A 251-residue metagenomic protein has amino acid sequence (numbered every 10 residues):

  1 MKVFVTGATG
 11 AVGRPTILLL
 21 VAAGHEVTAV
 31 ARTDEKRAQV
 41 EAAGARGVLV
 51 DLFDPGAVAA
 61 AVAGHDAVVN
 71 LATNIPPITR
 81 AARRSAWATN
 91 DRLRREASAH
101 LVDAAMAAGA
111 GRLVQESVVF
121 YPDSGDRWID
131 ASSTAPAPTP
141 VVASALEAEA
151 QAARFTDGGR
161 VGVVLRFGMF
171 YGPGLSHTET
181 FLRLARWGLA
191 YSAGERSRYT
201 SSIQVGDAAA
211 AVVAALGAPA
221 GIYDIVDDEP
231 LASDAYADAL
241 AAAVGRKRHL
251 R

Functional and structural regions predicted by a protein language model:
K2, P15, A211, A215-R251: Mid/C-terminal beta-alpha module of Rossmann-like enzyme folds, strongest in SDR-family dehydrogenases/epimerases
V3-H25: N-terminal Rossmann NAD(P)H-binding glycine-rich loop of SDR-like oxidoreductase domains
R32-E96, H100: NAD(P)H-binding glycine-rich loop region in Rossmannoid oxidoreductase-like domains and their noncatalytic homologs
A82-P140: Conserved Rossmann-fold NAD(P)-dependent oxidoreductase catalytic core, especially the SDR/UDP-sugar
S117-V118, A150-P173: Conserved beta-loop-beta element that borders a ligand/cofactor-binding pocket
P136-V141, G168-L175, E195-I203: Glycine-rich "substrate-gating" loop/helix at the edge of Rossmann-like oxidoreductase active sites
L182-A190, S197-P230: Alpha-helical substrate-binding/gating segment
